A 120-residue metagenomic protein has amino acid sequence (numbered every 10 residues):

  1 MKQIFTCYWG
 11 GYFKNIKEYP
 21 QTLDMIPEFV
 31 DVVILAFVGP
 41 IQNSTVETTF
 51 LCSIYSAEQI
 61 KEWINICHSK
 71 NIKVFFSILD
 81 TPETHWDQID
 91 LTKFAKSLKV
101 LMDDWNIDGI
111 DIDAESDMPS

Functional and structural regions predicted by a protein language model:
M1-S120: Chitinase-like catalytic core of GlcNAc-active glycosidases
